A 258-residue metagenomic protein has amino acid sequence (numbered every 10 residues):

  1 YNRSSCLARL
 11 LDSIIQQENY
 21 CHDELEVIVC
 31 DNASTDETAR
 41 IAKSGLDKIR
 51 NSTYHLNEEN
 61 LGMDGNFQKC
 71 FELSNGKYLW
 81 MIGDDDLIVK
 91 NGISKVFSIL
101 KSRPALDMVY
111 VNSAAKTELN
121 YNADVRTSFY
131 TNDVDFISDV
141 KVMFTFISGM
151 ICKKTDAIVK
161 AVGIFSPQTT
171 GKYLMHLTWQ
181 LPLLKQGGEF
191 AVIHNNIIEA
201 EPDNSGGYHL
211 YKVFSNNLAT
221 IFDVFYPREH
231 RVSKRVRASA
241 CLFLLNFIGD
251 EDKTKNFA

Functional and structural regions predicted by a protein language model:
R3-Q17: Short, well-formed alpha-helical segments that are part of the catalytic scaffolds of diverse glycosyltransferases
A8, D36-S44, G65, N91: Acidic helix N-cap motif at the loop->helix transition within catalytic regions of sugar-transfer enzymes
D31-R40, G83: A conserved acidic beta->alpha catalytic loop
N57-S74: Glycine-rich, basic loop-to-helix element that forms the pyrophosphate-binding segment of sugar-nucleotide handling
L79: Short aromatic/hydrophobic "clamp" motif used to bind/position activated sugar donors
N91-D124: Conserved donor NDP-sugar-binding/catalytic core segment of glycosyltransferases
Y130-Y211: Conserved nucleotide-sugar donor-binding catalytic segment
T178, K185, E189-A258: C-terminal subregions of glycosyltransferases and related glycan-biosynthesis enzymes
